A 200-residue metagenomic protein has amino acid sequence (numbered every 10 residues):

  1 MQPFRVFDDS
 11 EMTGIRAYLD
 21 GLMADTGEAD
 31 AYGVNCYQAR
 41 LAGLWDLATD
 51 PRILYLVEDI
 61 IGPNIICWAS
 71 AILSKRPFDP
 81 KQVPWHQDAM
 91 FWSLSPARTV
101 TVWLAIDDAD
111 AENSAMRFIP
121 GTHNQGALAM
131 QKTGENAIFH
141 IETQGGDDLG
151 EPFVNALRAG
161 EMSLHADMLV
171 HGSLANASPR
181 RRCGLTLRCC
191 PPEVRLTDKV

Functional and structural regions predicted by a protein language model:
Q2-L94, M130: Non-heme Fe(II)-dependent double-stranded beta-helix
M23-D25, M162-L164, M168-V200: Non-heme Fe(II)/2-oxoglutarate
R40, W68, R98, E112-S114 (+2 more regions): Residues that flank catalytic or metal-binding motifs in active/ligand-binding sites
I72-D79, A89-M90, A97-R98, I106-A111 (+1 more regions): Short acidic/polar capping segments at secondary-structure boundaries
P77, I119-G126, R182, R188-V194: Short edge-strand/loop segments of extracellular domains
H86, S93-A111, A156-A159, L164 (+1 more regions): Short, conserved beta-strand element in jelly-roll/cupin
D88-M90, T99, H171-N176: Glycine-rich phosphate/pyrophosphate-binding beta-alpha loops
A111-L174: Double-stranded beta-helix
